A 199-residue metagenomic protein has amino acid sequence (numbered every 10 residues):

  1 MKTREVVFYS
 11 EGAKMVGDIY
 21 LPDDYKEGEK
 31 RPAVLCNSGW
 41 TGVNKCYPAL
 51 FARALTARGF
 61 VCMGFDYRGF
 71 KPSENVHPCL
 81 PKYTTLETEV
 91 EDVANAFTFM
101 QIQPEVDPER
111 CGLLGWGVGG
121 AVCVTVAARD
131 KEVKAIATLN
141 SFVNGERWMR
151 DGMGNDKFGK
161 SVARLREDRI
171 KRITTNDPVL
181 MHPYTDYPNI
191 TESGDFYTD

Functional and structural regions predicted by a protein language model:
M1-E29, L86: N-terminal cap/lid segment of alpha/beta-hydrolase-fold proteins
E29-G39: Short beta-strand element of the alpha/beta-hydrolase
W40-R53, Y67: The serine-hydrolase catalytic nucleophile loop
N44, R68-P108: Catalytic nucleophile-loop/oxyanion-hole region of alpha/beta-hydrolase and closely related hydrolase-like folds
A54-V76: Conserved alpha/beta-hydrolase
R58, Q103, R129: Conserved dinucleotide-binding and phosphotransfer motif residues
E105-G117: Alpha/beta-hydrolase fold nucleophile elbow
V122-D199: Alpha/beta-hydrolase-fold enzymes
